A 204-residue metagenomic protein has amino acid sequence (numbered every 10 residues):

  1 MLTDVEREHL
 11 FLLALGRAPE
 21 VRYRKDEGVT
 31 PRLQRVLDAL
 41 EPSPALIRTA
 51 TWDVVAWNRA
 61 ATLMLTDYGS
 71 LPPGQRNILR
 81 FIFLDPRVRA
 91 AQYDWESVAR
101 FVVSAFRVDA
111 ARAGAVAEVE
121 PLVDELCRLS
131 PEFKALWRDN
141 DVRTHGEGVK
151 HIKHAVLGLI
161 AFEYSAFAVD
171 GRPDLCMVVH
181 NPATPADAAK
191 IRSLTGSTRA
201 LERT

Functional and structural regions predicted by a protein language model:
M1-G28: Short amphipathic recognition helices of helix-turn-helix/homeodomain-type DNA-binding modules
D26, P31-T204: Hydrophobic protein-protein interaction segments
